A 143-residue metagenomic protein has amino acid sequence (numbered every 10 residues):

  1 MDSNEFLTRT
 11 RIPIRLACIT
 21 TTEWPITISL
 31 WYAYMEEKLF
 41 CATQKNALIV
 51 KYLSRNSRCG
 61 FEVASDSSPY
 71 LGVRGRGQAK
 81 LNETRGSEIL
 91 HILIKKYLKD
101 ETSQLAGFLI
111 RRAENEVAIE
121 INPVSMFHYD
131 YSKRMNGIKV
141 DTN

Functional and structural regions predicted by a protein language model:
M1-R15: Short, basic/aromatic recognition patches
F6-L7, L53, L93, I121: A generic structural signal for nonpolar/aromatic side chains embedded in well-ordered alpha-helices
R11-K45, L53, C59-V63, G72-R74: Short beta-strand segments
T22-W24, S67-P69, L109-A113: A short beta-turn/loop motif at secondary-structure boundaries
Q44-L48, Y97: Short, solvent-exposed aromatic-acidic interface loops
A47-I49, S68, M135-N136: Short, surface-exposed beta-strand-loop junctions and turns on beta-sheet-rich folds
S54-C59, K95, K99: Short, intrinsically disordered, mixed-charge
V73-N143: Charged, gly/pro-rich active-site loop segments
